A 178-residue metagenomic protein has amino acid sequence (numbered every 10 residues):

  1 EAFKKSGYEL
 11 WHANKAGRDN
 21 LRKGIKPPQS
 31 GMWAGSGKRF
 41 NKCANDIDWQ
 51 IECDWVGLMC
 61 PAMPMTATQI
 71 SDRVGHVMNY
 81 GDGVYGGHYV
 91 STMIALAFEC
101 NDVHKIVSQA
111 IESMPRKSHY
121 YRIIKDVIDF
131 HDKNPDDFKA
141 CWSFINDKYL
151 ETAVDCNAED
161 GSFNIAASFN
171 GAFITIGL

Functional and structural regions predicted by a protein language model:
A2-S36: Contiguous domain-boundary segments centered on the initiation and propagation of an alpha-helix
R22, K26-A44, C53-M63, D72-V77 (+1 more regions): Accessory "access/gating" subregions that flank catalytic or transport cores
Q50: Active-site histidine-anchored catalytic micro-motif
T66: Substrate-binding groove/exosite segments of carbohydrate-active enzymes
G83-Y85: Hydrophobic, membrane-interfacing alpha helices
